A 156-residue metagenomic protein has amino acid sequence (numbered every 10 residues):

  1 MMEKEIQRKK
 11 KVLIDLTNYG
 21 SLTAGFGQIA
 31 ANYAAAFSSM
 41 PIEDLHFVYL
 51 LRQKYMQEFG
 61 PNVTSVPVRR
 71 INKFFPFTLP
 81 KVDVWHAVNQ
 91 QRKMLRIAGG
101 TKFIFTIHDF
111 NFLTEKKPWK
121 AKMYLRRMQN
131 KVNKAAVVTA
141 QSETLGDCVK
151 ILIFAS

Functional and structural regions predicted by a protein language model:
M2-S156: Carbohydrate transferase catalytic cores enriched for Leloir-type hexosyltransferases
